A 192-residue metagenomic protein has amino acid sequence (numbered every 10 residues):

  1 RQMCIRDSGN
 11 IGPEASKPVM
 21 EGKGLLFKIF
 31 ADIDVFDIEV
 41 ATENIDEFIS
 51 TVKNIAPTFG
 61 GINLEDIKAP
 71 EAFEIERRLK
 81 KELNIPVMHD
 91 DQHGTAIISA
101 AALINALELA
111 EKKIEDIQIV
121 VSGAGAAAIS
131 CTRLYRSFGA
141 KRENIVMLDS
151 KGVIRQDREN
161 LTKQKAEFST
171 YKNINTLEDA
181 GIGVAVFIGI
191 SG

Functional and structural regions predicted by a protein language model:
R1-I5: Short, small-residue-biased leader/transition segments that mark boundaries at the very start of proteins
D7-A31, H89, I97-I188: Glycine-rich phosphate/diphosphate-binding loop of Rossmann-like nucleotide-binding domains
K17-E21, I45-G94: Phosphate/diphosphate ligand-binding glycine-rich loop within oxidoreductases
K28-V40: Short beta-strand elements in bilobed, periplasmic/extracellular small-molecule ligand-binding domains
A41, K68, Q92, A124-G125 (+1 more regions): Short beta->alpha junction loops/turns
E65, G189-I190: Short, well-ordered coil/turn residues at beta-beta hairpins and beta-strand->alpha-helix junctions within
P70-F73, I129, I190: Transmembrane alpha-helical segments of multi-pass membrane transport proteins and ion-pumping complexes
I75-E82, I174-G183, G192: Rossmann-fold NAD(P) dinucleotide-binding segment
